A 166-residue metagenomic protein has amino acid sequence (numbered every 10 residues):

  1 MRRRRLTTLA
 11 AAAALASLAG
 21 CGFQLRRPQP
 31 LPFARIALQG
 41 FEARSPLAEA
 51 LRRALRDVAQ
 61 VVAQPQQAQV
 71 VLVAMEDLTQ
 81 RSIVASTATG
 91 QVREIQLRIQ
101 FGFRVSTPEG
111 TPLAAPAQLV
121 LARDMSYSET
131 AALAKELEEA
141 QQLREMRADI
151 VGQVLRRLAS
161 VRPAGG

Functional and structural regions predicted by a protein language model:
R2-A10: N-terminal export leaders
L15-R35: Bacterial Sec signal peptide processing site at the extreme N-terminus
L31-L78: N-terminal segment of the mature soluble domain
V73-Q118, M125-A140, R156: Surface-exposed short loop/turn segments
L133-G166: C-terminal/domain-edge helix-coil "capping" segments
